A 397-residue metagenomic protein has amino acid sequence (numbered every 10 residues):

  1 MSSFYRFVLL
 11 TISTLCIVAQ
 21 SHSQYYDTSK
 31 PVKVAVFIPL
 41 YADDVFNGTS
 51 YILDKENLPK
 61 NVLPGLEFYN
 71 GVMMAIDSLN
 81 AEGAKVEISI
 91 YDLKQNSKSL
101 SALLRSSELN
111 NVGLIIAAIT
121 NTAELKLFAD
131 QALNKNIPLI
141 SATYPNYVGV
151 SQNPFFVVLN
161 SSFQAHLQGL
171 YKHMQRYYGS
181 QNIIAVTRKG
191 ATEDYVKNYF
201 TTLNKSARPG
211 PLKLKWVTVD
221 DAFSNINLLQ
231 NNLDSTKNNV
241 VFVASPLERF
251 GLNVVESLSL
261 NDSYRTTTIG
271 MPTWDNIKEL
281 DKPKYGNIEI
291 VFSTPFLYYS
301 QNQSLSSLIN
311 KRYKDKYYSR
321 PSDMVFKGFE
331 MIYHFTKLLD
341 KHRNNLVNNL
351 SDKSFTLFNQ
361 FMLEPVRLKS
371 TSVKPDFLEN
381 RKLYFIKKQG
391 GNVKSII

Functional and structural regions predicted by a protein language model:
S2-V8, S13, S21-I397: Extracytosolic ligand-binding ectodomains
